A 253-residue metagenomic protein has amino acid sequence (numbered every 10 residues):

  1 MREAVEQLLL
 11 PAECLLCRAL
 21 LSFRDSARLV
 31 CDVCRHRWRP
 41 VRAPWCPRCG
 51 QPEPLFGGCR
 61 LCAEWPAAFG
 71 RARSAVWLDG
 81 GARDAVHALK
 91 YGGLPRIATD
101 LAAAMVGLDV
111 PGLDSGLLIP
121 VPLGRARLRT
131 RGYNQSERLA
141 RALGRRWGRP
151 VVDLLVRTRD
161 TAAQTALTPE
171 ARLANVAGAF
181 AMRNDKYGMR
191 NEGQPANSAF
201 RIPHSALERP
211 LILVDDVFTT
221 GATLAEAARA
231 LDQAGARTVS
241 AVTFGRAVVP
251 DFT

Functional and structural regions predicted by a protein language model:
M1-T253: Glycine-rich phosphate/pyrophosphate-handling loop used in enzymes and phosphotransfer proteins
